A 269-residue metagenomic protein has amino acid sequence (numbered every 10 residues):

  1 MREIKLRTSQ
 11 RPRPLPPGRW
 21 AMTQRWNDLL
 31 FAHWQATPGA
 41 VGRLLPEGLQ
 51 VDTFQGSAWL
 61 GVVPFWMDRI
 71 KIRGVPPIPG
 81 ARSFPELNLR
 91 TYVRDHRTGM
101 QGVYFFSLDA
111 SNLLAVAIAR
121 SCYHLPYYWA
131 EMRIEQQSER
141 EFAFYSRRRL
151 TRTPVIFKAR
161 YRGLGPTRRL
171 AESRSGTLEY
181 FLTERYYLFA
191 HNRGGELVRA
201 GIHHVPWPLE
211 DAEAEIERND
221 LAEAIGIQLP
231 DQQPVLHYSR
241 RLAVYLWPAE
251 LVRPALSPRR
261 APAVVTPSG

Functional and structural regions predicted by a protein language model:
M1-R73, E217-D220, I227-P267: Hydrophobic, proline/glycine-rich low-complexity stretches
K5-Q10, I78-R90, R133-E139: Short, surface-exposed, charge-dense and proline/glycine-enriched linear segments
L29, N88-G269: Internal, well-folded beta-alpha domain core
Q35-V51, F84-G102: N-terminal short leaders/motifs
Q55-A58, V63-R97: Long, hydrophobic/aromatic-enriched structural stretches that serve as scaffold segments
